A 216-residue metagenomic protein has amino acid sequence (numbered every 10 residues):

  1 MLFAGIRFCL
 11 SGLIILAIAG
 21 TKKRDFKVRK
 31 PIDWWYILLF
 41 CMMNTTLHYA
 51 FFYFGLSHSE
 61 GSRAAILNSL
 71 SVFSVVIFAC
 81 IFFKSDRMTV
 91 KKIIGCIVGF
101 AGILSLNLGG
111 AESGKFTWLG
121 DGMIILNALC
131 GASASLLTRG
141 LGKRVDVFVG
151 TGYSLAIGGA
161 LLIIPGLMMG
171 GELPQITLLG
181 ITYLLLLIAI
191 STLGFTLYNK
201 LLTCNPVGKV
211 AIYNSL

Functional and structural regions predicted by a protein language model:
M1, D25, Y53-S57, S105-L119 (+1 more regions): Membrane-interface helix termini and inter-helical loops of multi-pass transporters
L2-A4, F8-L13, Y49, Y53-R87 (+1 more regions): Specific alpha-helical transmembrane segments that line the substrate/conduction pathway and gating interfaces
I6, T45, Y49, R63-L70 (+2 more regions): Helix-helix packing/entry segments at the starts of transmembrane helices
I15, A19, V72, I77-F78 (+5 more regions): Hydrophobic transmembrane alpha-helices of multi-pass small-molecule transport proteins
I15, V75-V76, I81, S113-M169 (+2 more regions): Transmembrane alpha-helical segments that form core, pore/gating elements of small-molecule transporters/exporters
L16, G20-N68, I103-S105, I188-N205: Specific transmembrane alpha-helical segments of multi-pass solute transporters/efflux pumps, especially DMT/EamA
P31, W35, A65-N68, K84-S105 (+2 more regions): Loop-to-transmembrane alpha-helix entry segments
Y36-C41, Y53, A65, K92 (+6 more regions): Residue-level signature of transmembrane alpha-helical cores of multipass secondary-active transporters and flippases
